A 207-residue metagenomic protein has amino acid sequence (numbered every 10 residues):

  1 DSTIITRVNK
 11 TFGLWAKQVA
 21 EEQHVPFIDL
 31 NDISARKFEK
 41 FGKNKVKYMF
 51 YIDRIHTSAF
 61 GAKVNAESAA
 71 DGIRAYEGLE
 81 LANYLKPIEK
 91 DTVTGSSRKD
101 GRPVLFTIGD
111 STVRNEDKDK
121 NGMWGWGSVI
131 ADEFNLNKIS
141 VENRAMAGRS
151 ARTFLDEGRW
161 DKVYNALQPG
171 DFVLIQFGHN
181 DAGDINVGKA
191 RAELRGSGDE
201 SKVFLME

Functional and structural regions predicted by a protein language model:
D1, D32-R36, I55, D71 (+3 more regions): Solvent-exposed loop/turn segments at secondary-structure junctions within structured extracellular/periplasmic domains
D1, P26-L30, H56, N65 (+3 more regions): Structural recognition of the beta-strand scaffold that forms the well-ordered cores of secreted hydrolase catalytic
S2-G95: Catalytic His-Asp segment of secreted/periplasmic serine-dependent ester chemistry enzymes
V8, F12-A16, G61, N65 (+7 more regions): Stable alpha-helical elements in mature extracytoplasmic
N31, E39-K40, L85, E116-K120 (+2 more regions): Short, solvent-exposed loop/turn and secondary-structure capping segments
K47, I52-R54, N143, A151 (+2 more regions): Generic secondary-structure boundary/loop-capping signal
L85, T94-A145, D161-V173, K189-E193: Serine-esterase "nucleophile elbow" of acetyl-processing enzymes
L155-E207: Oxyanion-hole/transition-state-stabilizing segment in secreted/luminal serine hydrolases and related acyltransferases
